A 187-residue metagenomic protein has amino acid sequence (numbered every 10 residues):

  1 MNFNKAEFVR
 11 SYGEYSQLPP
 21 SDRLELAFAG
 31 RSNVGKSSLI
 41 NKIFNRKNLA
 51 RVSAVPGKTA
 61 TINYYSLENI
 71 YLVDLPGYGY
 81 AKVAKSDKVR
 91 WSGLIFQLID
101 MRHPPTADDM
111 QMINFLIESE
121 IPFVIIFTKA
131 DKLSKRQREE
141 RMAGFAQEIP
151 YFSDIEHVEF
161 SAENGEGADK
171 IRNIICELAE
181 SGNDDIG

Functional and structural regions predicted by a protein language model:
M1-Y80, E180-S181, D185-G187: Conserved G1/Walker A P-loop phosphate-binding module
F3-S16, K132-G187: Canonical P-loop GTPase G-domain recognition
D22-R23, N41-I43, S86-D87, M110-N114 (+2 more regions): Short, glycine/charged-enriched secondary-structure capping and boundary segments
I40-R46, S66, F96-Q97, D131-R136 (+1 more regions): Low-complexity, flexible helical/coil segments
L49-R51, V83-A84, D100-P104: Short, flexible loop segments at the rims of nucleotide/cofactor-binding pockets, characterized by
K58, I70, G77-Y80, R102-P104 (+2 more regions): Conserved nucleotide-binding/hydrolysis micro-motifs of P-loop NTPases
Y78-V89: Nucleotide-state-sensitive switch-loop elements of NTP-binding domains
K88-I155: Conserved C-terminal guanine-recognition region of P-loop GTPase G domains, centered on the G4
